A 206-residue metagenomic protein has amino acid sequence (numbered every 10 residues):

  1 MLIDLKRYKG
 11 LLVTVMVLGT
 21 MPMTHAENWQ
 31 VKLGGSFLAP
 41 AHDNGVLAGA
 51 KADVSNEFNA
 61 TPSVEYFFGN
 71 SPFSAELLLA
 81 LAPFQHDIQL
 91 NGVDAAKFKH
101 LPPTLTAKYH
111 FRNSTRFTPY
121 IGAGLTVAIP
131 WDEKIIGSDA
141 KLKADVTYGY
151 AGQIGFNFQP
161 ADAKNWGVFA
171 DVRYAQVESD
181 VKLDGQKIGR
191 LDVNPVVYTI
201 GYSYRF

Functional and structural regions predicted by a protein language model:
M1-N28: Cleavable N-terminal export/targeting peptides
T24-F67: Short glycine/proline- and aromatic-enriched beta-strand/turn motifs that initiate or cap beta-hairpins
E27, V54-A60, K97-P103, F117 (+2 more regions): Residues that define the transmembrane beta-barrel architecture of outer-membrane proteins
L33-F37, L77-L81, I121-V127, F156 (+1 more regions): Transmembrane beta-barrel strands of outer-membrane/channel proteins
P40-G45, F84-L90, P130-K134, V177-L183: Outer-membrane beta-barrel proteins
V46-K51, Q89-A96, I135-K143, D184-R190: Extracellular loop and loop/strand-boundary signature of outer-membrane beta-barrel proteins
S63-I135, P160-D162, T199, Y204: Gram-negative (and chloroplast) outer-membrane scaffold detector with strong preference for beta-barrel transmembrane
D87-I88, K97, Q159-F206: Predominantly the C-terminal beta-signal and adjacent terminal strand-loop region of outer-membrane beta-barrel
